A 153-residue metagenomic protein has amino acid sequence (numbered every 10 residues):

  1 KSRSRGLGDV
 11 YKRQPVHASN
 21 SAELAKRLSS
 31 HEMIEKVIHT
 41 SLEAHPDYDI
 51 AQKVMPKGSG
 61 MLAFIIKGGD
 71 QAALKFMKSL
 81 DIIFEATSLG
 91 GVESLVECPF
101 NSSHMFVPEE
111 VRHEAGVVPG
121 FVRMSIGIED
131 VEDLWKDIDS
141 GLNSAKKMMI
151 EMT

Functional and structural regions predicted by a protein language model:
K1-Y11: Single conserved hydrophobic/aromatic residue that forms the stacking wall/gate of nucleotide- or nucleobase-binding
S2-S4, S88, S94, S125: Short linear Ser/Thr-Pro motifs
D9-K12, G60-K67, V122-G127: Short, well-ordered beta-strand elements within core beta-sheets of diverse protein domains
A18: Catalytic core of tubulin tyrosine ligase-like
A22-G91, V107-H113, M152-T153: Conserved small-domain helix->loop->beta segment predominantly found in fold-type I
K78, S94-T153: PLP-dependent enzyme catalytic core of the Aspartate aminotransferase-like
